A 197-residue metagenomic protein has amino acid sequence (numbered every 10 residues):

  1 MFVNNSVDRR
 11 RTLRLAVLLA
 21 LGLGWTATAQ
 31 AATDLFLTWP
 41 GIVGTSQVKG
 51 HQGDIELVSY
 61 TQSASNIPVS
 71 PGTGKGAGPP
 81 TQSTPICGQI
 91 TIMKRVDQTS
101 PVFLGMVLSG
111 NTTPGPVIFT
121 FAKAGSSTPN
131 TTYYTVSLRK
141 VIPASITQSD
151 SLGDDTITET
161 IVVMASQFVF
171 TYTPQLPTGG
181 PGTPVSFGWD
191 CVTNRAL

Functional and structural regions predicted by a protein language model:
M1-R10: N-terminal secretory signal peptides that target proteins for export/translocation
R11, A27-T28: Glycine-rich, low-complexity segments
A16-W25: Bacterial N-terminal signal peptides
Q30-L197: Glycine-rich, low-complexity intrinsically disordered segments
